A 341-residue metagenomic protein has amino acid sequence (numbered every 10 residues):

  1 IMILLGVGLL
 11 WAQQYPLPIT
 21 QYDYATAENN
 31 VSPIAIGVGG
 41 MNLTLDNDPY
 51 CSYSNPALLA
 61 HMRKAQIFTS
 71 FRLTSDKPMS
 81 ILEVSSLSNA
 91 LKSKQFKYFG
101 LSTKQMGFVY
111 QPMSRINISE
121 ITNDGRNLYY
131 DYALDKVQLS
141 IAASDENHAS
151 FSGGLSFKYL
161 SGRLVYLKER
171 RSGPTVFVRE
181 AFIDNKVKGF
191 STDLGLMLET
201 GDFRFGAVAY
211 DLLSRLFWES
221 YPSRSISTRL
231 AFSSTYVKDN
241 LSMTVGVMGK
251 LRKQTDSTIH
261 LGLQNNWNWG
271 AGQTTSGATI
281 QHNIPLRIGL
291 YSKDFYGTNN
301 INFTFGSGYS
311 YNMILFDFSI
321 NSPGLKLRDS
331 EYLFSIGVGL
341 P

Functional and structural regions predicted by a protein language model:
L4-A12: Hydrophobic h-region of N-terminal signal peptides that target proteins for export in Gram-negative bacteria
W11-S114, L213, K293, I301 (+1 more regions): N-terminal, post-signal peptide beta-strand-biased segments of exported outer-membrane/organellar beta-barrel and other
V31, G195-A209, R215-P341: Outer membrane beta-barrel transmembrane domains
N47, N89-F96, L128-K136, I183-S191 (+5 more regions): Transmembrane beta-barrel outer-membrane domains
P78-V84, I116-G125, L160, V165-P174 (+4 more regions): Outer-membrane beta-barrel translocator domains and adjoining extracellular loop/strand segments of Gram-negative
V84-L87, T122-Y129, V176-I183, F217-Y221 (+2 more regions): Extracellular loop and loop/strand-boundary signature of outer-membrane beta-barrel proteins
Q111-S144: A gly/proline- and charged-residue-enriched helix-loop-helix capping module
G162-W218: Loop-centered beta-sheet repeat module
